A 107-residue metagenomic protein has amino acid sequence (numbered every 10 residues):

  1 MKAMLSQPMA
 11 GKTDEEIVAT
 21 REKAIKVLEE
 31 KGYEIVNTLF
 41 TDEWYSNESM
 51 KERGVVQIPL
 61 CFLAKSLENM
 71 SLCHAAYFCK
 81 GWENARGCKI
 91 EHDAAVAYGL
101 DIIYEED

Functional and structural regions predicted by a protein language model:
M1-D107: Conserved catalytic or regulatory cores that recognize and/or transform ribose-phosphate-containing ligands
